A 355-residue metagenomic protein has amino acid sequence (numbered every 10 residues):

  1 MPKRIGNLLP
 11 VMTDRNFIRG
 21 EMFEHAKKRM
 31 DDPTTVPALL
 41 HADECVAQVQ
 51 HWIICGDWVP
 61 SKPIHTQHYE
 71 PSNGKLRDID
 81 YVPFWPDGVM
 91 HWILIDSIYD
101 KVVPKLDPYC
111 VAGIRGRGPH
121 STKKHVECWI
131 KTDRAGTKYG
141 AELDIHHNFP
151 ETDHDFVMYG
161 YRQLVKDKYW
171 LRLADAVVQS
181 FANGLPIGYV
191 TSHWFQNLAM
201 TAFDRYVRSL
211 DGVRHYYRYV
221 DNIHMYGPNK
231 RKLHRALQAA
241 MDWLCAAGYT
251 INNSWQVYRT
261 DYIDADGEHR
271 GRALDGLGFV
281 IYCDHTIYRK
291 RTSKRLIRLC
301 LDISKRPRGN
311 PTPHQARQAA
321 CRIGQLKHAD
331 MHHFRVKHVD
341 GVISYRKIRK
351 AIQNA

Functional and structural regions predicted by a protein language model:
M1-L8, H91, I95-D153: Active-site-proximal segment of RNA-dependent polymerases
M1-W52: Non-catalytic, polymerase-adjacent accessory regions of viral genome-replication enzymes
H51-K75, V89, K166-S180: Reverse-transcriptase-like RNA-dependent polymerase core
I53, K124-V220, H224-A239, S254 (+5 more regions): Conserved polymerase palm-domain catalytic core
K75-D107, A182-S209: Conserved pre-motif C helix in the palm subdomain of viral-like polymerases
H215-R218, M225-N310: Polymerase palm active-site segment centered on the conserved acidic dipeptide of motif C
G271-A355: Active-site and adjacent loop segments of nucleotide-processing enzymes that use two-metal-ion phosphate chemistry
